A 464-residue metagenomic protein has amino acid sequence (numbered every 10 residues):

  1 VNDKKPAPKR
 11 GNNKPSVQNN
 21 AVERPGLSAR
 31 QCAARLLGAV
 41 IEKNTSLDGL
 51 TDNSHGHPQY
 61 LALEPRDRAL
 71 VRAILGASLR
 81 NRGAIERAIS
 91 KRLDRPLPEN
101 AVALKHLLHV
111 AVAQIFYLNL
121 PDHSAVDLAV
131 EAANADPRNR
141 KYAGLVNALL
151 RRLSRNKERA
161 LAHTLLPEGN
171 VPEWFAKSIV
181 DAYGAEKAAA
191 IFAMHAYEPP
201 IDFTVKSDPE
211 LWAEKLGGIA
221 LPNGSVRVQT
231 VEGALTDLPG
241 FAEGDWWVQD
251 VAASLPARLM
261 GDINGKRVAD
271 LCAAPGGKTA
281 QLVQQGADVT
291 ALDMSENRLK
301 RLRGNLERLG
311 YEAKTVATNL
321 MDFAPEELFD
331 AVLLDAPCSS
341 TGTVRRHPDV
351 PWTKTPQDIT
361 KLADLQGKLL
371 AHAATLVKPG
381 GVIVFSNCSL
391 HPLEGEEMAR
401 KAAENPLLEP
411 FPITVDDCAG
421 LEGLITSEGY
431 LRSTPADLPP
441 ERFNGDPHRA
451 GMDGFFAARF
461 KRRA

Functional and structural regions predicted by a protein language model:
V1-A464: S-adenosylmethionine
